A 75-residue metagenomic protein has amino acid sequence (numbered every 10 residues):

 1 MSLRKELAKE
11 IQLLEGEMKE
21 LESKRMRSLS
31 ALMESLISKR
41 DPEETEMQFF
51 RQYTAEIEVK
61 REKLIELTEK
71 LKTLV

Functional and structural regions predicted by a protein language model:
M1-S23, Q48-A55: Short, charge/polar-rich alpha-helical segments
S2, I57, L67-E69: Short, low-complexity interaction segments enriched in Ser/Thr/Pro/Gly
E10, S30-A31, T45, E66-E69: A periodicity- and composition-biased signal for non-globular, repetitive helical segments
E17, K24, A31, E56 (+1 more regions): Interface faces of extended alpha-helical assemblies that scaffold/oligomerize eukaryotic macromolecular complexes
K19-R51: Short E/K-rich amphipathic alpha-helical oligomerization segments
R61-V75: Long amphipathic alpha-helical coiled-coil segments
